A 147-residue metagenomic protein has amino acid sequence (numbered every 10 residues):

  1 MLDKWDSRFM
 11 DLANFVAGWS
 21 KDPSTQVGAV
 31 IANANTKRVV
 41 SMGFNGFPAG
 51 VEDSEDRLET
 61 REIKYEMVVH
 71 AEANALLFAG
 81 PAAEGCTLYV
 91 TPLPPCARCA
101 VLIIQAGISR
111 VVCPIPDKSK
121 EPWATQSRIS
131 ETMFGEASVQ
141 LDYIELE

Functional and structural regions predicted by a protein language model:
M1-E147: Zinc-dependent deaminase catalytic domain
